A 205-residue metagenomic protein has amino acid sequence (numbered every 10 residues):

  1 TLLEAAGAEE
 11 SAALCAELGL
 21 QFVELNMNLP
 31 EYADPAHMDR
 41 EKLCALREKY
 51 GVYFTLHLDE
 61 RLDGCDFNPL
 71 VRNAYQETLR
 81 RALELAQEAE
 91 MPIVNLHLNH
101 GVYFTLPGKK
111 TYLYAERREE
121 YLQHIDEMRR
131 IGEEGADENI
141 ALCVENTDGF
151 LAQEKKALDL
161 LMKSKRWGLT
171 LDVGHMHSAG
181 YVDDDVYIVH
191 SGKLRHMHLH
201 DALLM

Functional and structural regions predicted by a protein language model:
T1, V23-L25, F54-L58, V94-L96 (+3 more regions): Hydrophobic faces of well-ordered beta-strands that scaffold small-molecule active sites in alpha/beta enzyme cores
T1-M91: N-terminal pre-domain/capping segments
L3-E4, M27-L29, E60-L62, L98-V102 (+3 more regions): Active-site-proximal loop/turn and secondary-structure-junction residues that shape catalytic pockets, frequently
G7-E9, N68-G168: Active-site acidic/histidine proton-transfer and metal-coordination neighborhood in alpha/beta enzyme cores
E10-L14, K156-L158, D183-V189: A short acidic, amphipathic alpha-helical/loop segment
D34, D66, H175-M205: Gly/Pro-rich active-site loop or hairpin
H37-G51, H124-E134, D185-V186: Catalytic-core regions built around general acid/base machinery
R40-E41, R72, L160-L161, V186-V189: Glycine-rich, phosphate-binding/catalytic loops in enzymes
